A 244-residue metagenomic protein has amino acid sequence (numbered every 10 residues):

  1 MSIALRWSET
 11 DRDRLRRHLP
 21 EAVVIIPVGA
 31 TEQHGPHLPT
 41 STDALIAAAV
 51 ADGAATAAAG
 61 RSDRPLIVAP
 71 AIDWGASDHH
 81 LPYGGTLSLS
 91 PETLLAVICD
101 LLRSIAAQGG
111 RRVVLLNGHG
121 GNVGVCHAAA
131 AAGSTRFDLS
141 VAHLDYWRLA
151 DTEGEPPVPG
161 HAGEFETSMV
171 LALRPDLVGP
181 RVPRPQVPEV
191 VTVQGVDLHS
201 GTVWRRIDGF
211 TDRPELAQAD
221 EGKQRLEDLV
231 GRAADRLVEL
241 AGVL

Functional and structural regions predicted by a protein language model:
M1-R112, G120-L244: Extended, histidine- and acidic-residue-enriched regions that form the cofactor-binding/catalytic faces
L115: Conserved SAM-binding loop
